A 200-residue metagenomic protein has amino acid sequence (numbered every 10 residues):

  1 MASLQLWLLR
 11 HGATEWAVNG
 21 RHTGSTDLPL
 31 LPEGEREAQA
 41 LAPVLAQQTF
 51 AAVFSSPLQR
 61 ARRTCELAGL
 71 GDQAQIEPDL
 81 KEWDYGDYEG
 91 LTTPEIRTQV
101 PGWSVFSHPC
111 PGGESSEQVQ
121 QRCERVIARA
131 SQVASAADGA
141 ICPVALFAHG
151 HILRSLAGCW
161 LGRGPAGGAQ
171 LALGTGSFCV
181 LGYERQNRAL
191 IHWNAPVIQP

Functional and structural regions predicted by a protein language model:
M1-L4, E77, W83-E95, A136-C142 (+1 more regions): Acidic, low-complexity terminal tails and accessory targeting/binding regions of phosphate-metabolizing enzymes
L4-L9, A13-D72, Q99, E114-E117: Active-site-proximal alpha-helix that buttresses catalytic centers in soluble enzyme cores
G12, G150, P196: Active-site metal-binding loops of divalent metal-dependent hydrolases
Q39-P43, Q120, E124-S135, A157: Generic structural signal for well-ordered alpha-helical scaffold segments
Q48-D79, G182-P200: Conserved histidine-centered catalytic loops in small-molecule metabolism enzymes
F50-P57, D138-G139, P143-F147: Short glycine-rich phosphate-binding loop at a beta-alpha junction
A68-R125, H192: Phosphate-handling substructures
A134, I141-L156: A glycine-rich beta-strand to alpha-helix segment that forms a phosphate/ribose-binding loop at ligand/cofactor sites
